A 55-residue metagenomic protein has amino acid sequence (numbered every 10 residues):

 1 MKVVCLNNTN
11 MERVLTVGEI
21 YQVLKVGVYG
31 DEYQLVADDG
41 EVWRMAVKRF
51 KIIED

Functional and structural regions predicted by a protein language model:
K2-R49, E54: Basic/aromatic-rich interaction segments and small domains that mediate binding to polyanionic partners
